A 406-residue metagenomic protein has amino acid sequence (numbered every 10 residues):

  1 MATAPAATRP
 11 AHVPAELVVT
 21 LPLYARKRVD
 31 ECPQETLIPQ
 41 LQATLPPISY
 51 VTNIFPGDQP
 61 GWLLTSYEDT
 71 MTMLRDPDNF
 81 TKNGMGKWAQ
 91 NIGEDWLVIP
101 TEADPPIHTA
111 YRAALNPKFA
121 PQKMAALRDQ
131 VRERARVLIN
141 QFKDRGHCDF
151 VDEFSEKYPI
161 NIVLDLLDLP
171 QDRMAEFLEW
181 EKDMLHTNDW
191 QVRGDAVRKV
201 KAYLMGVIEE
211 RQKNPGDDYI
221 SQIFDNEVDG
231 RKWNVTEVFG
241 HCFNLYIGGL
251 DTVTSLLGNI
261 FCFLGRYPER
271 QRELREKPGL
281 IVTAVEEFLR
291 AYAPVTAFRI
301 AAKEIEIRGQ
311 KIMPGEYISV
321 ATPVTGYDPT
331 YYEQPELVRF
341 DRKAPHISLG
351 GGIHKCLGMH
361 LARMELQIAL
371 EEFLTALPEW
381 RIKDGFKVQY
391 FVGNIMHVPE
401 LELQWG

Functional and structural regions predicted by a protein language model:
M1-G406: Cytochrome P450
